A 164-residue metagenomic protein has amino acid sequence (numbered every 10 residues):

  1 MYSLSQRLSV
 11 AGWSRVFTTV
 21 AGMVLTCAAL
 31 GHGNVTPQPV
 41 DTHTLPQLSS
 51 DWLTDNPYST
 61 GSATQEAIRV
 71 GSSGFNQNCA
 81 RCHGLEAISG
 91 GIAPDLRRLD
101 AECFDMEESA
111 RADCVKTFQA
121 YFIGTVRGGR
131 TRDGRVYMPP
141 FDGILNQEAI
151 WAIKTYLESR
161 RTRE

Functional and structural regions predicted by a protein language model:
M1-G12: N-terminal secretory signal peptides that target proteins for export/translocation
V10-M23, S89: Sec-dependent N-terminal signal peptides
T26-A28: N-terminal signal peptide c-region/cleavage motif recognized by signal peptidases
H32-V40, G90-L99, T125-R161: Axial heme c-ligation environment in periplasmic c-type cytochrome domains
G33, P37-G74: Electrostatic cytochrome c docking/interface patches
I68-S72, G84, I88-R127, Y137: Gly/Gly-Pro-rich "capping" loops immediately C-terminal to redox-active cysteine motifs in periplasmic/lumenal
G71, F75-L85, M138, I153-L157: The canonical Cys-X-X-Cys-His
